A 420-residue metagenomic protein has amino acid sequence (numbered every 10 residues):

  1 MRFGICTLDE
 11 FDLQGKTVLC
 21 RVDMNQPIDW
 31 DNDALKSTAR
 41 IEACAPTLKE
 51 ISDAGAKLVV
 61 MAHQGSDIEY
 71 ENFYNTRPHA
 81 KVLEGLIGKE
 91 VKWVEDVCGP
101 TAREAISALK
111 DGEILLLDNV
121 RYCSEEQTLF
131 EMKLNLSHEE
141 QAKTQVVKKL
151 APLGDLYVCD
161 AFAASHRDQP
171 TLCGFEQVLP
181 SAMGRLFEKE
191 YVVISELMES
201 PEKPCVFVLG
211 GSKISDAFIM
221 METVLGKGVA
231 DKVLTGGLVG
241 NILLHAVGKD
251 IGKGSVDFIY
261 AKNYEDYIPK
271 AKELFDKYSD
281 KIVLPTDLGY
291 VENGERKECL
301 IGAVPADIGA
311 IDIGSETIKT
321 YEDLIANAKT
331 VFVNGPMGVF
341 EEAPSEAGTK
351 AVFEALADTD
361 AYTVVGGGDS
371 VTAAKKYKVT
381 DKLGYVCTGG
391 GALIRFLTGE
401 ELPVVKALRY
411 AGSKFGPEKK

Functional and structural regions predicted by a protein language model:
M1-K420: Active-site loop-to-helix "anion-binding N-cap" substructures in soluble metabolic enzymes
